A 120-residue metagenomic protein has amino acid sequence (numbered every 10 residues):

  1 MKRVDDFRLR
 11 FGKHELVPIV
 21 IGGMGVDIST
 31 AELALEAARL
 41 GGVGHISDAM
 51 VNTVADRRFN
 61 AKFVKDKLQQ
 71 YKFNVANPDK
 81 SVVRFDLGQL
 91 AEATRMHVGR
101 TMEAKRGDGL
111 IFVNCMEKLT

Functional and structural regions predicted by a protein language model:
M1-T120: Active-site entrance/lid segments in N-terminal catalytic domains of soluble metabolic enzymes
